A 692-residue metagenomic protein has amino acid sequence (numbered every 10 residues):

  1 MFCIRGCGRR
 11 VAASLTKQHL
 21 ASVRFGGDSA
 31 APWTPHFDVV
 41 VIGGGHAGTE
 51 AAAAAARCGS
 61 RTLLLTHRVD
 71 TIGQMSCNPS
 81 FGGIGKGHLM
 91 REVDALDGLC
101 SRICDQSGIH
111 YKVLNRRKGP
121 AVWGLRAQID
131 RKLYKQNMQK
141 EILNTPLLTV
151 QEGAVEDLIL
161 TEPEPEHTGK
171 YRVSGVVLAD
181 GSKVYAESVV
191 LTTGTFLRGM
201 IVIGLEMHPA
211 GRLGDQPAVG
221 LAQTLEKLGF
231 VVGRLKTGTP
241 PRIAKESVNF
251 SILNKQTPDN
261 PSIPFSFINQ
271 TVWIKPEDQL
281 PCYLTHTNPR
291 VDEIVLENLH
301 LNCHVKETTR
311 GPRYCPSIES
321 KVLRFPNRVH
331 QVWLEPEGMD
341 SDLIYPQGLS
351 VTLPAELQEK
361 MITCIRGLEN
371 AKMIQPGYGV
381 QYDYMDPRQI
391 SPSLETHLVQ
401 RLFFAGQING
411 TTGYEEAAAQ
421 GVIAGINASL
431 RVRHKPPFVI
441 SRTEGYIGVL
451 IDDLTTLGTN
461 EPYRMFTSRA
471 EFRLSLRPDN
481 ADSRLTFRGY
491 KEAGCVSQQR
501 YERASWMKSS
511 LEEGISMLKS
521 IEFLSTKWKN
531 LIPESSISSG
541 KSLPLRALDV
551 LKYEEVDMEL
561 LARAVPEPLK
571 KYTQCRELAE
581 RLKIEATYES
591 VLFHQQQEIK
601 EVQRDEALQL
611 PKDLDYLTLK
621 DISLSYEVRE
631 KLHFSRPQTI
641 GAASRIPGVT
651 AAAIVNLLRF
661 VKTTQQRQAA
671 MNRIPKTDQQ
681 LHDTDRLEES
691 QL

Functional and structural regions predicted by a protein language model:
M1-T34, A669-L692: N-terminal mitochondrial targeting presequence
A31-A47: Beta1/beta-strand and adjacent pyrophosphate-binding region of the FAD-binding site in flavoprotein oxidoreductases
P32-H36, A53-T161, P165-E166, D180 (+5 more regions): Conserved N-terminal/central alpha/beta ligand/cofactor-binding core
V40-I42, V176, K183-G194: Short hydrophobic core segments
R68, Q223-E359, I447, T456-N530 (+2 more regions): An anion/pyrophosphate-binding glycine-rich loop and adjacent beta-alpha core in soluble alpha-beta enzymes
V93, A417-I440: Internal hydrophobic alpha-helix adjacent to the cofactor/substrate pocket in enzyme cavities
Y345-T411, V439-D452, C575-K631, R636: A glycine-rich dinucleotide-binding beta-alpha-beta segment and adjacent secondary-structure elements that constitute
R488-R645, R659-L692: Extended, charge-enriched "interface" segments that sit outside catalytic cores
